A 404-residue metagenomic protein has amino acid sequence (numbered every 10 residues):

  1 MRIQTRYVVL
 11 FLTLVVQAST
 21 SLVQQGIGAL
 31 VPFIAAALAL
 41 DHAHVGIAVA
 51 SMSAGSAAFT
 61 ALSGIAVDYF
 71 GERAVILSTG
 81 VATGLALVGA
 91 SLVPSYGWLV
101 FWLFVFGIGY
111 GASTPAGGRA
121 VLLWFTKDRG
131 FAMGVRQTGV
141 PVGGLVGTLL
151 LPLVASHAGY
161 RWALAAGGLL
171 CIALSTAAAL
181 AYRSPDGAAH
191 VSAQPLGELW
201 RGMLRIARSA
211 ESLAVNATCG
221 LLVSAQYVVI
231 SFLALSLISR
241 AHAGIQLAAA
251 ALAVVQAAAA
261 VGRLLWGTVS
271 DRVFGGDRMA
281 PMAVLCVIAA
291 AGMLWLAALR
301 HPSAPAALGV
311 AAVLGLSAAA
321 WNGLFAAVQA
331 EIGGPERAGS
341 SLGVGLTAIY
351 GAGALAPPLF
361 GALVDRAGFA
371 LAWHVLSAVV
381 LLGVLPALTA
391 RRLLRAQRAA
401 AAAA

Functional and structural regions predicted by a protein language model:
M1-I3, P185-N216: Juxtamembrane intracellular "pre-TM" segments in multi-pass secondary transporters
I27-G28, E211-L264: Extracytoplasmic gate region of multi-pass secondary transporters
A58-Y96: Conserved MFS/SLC helix-loop-helix module at the cytosolic interface between two early adjacent transmembrane helices
Y69-G80, R272-C286: Cytoplasmic membrane-interface "Motif A"-like loop-to-helix N-cap segments of 12-TM Major Facilitator Superfamily
W102-V140: Cytoplasmic helix-loop-helix junction between adjacent transmembrane helices in 12-TM secondary transporters
V135-S184: Helix-loop-helix hairpin linking two adjacent transmembrane segments in secondary transporters
G276-F325: C-terminal transmembrane helical hairpin of 12-TM major facilitator-type secondary transporters
I332-F369, L376: A late C-terminal transmembrane helix in Major Facilitator Superfamily
